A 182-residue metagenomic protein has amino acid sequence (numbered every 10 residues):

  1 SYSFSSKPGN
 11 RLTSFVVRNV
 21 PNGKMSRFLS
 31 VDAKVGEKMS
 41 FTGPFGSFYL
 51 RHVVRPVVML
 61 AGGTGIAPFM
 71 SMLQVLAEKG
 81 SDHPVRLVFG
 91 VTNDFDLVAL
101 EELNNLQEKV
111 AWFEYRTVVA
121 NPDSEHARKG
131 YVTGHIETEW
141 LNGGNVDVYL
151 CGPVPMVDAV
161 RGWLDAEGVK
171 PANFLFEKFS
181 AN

Functional and structural regions predicted by a protein language model:
S1-K38, V91-N93, V118-D123: Ferredoxin-reductase
S1-T13, R51-T64, E167: Short, compositionally biased
M59, M72, M156-V157: Methionine-biased hydrophobic packing positions in alpha-helices, especially within tandem helical repeat solenoids
P68-E78: Histidine-anchored nucleotide/phosphate-binding helix
P84, V88-N182: Reductase modules of NAD(P)H-dependent flavoproteins
